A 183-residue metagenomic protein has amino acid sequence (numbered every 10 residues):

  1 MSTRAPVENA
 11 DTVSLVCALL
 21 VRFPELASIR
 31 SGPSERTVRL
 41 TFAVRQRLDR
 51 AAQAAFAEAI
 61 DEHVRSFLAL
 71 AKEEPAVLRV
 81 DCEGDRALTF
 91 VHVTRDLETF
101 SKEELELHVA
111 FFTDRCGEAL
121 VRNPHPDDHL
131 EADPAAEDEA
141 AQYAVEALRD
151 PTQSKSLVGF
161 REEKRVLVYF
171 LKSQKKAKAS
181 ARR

Functional and structural regions predicted by a protein language model:
R4-N9, V13-L68: N-terminal interaction modules that seed assembly of large macromolecular complexes
A5, N9, D49, E98-S101 (+3 more regions): Intrinsic-disorder-associated interaction segments
S28-E35, A69-L88, R122-A141: Short glycine-rich, low-complexity/disordered patches
R47-E104: Structured domain cores in non-transmembrane regions
T94-L130: Ampiphathic alpha-helical segments that act as solvent-exposed interaction surfaces
L120-R183: Glycine-rich, aromatic-bearing surface loops/beta-hairpins
